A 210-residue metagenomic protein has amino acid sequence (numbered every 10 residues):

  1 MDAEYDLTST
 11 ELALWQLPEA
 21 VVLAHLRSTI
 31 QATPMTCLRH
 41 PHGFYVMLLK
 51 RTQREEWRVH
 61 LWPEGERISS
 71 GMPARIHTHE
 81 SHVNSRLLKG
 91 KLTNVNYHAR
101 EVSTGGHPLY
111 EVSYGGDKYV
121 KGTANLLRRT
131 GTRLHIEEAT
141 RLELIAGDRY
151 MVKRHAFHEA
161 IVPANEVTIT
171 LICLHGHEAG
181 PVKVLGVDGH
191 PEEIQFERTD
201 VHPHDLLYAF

Functional and structural regions predicted by a protein language model:
M1-L61: A short, N-terminal "cap"/entry segment at the start of jelly-roll beta-barrel domains of the cupin/DSBH fold
P34-T36, S70-H77, A139, E159-A160: Catalytic micro-motifs at enzyme active sites that drive phosphoryl/nucleotidyl and oxygen chemistry
V59-H77, V95, R100-E101, R154: Conserved short histidine dyad/triad with adjacent acidic residue
H79-N94, H98, C173: Short, conserved beta-strand element in jelly-roll/cupin
N94-V95, H158-P163: Short beta-strand His + acidic residue motifs that chelate non-heme Fe in jelly-roll/DSBH and cupin folds
H98-R154: Short acidic-glycine-tyrosine-enriched beta hairpin
E166-P181: A short hydrophobic beta-strand segment most commonly corresponding to one strand of the jelly-roll/cupin
G180-F210: Long, compositionally biased interface segments
